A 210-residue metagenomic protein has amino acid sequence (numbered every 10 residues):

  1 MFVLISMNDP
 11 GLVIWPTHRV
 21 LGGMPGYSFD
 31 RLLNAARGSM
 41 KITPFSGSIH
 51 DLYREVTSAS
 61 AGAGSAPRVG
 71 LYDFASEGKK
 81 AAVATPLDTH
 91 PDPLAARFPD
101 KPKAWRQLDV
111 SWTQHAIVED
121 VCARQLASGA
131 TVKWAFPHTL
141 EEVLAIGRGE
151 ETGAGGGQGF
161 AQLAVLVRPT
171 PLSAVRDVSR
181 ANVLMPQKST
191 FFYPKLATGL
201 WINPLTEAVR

Functional and structural regions predicted by a protein language model:
M1-R210: Surface-exposed, charge/polar-rich loops and edge strands
